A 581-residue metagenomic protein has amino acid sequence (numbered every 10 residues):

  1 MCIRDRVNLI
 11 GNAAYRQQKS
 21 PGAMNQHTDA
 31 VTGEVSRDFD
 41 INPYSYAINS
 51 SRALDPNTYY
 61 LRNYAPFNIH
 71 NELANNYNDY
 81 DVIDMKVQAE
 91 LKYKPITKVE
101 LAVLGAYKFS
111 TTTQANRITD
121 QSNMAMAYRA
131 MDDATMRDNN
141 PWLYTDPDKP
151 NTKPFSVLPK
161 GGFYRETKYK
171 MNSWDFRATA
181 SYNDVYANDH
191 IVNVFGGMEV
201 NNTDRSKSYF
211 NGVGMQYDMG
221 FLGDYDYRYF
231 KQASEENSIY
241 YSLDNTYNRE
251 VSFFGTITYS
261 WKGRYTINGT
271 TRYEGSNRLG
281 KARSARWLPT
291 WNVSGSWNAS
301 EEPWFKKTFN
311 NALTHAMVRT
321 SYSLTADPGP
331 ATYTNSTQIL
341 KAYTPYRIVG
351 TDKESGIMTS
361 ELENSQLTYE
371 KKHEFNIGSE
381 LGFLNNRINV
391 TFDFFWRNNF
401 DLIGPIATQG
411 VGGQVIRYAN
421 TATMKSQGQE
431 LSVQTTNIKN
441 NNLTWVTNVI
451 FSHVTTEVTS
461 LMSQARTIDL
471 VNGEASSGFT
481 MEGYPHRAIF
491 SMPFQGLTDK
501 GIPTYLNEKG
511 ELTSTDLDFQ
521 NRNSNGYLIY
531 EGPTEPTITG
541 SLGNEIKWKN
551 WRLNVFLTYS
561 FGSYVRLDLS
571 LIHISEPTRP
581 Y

Functional and structural regions predicted by a protein language model:
M1-C2: Active-site loops and adjacent core secondary-structure elements that bind or stabilize anionic groups
R6-V7, N12-Q17, N25, R62 (+4 more regions): Extracellular/periplasmic, surface-exposed regions of secreted and cell-surface proteins
G22: Glycine-rich, Lys/Arg-enriched anion-binding loops that position phosphate/diphosphate groups for phosphoryl
D29-I69: Acidic, glycine-rich flexible loop segments
I48-P56, F309, D499, T504-K509: Outer-membrane beta-barrel biogenesis signature
M124-T145, S560-S575, R579: Extracytoplasmic gating/loop element in the C-terminal half of outer-membrane beta-barrel translocons and assembly
Y209, T334, A419, I438-T534 (+3 more regions): Conserved small-residue
T444-N448, P533-S563, R579: Conserved C-terminal beta-signal and adjacent last beta-strands/turns of outer-membrane beta-barrel proteins
